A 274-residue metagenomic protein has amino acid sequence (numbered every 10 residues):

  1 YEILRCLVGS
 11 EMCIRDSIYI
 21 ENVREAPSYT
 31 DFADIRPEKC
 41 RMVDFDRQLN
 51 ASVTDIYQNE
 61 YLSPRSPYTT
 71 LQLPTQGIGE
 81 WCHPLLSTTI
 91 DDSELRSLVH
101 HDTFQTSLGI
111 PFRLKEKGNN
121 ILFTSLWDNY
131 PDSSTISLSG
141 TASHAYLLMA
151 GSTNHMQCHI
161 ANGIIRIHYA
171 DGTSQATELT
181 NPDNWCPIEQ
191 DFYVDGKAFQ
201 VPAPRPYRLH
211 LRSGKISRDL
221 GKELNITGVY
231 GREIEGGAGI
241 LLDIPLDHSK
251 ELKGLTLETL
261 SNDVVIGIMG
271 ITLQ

Functional and structural regions predicted by a protein language model:
Y1-S10, I14: Single conserved hydrophobic/aromatic residue that forms the stacking wall/gate of nucleotide- or nucleobase-binding
I18-Q274: N-terminal/edge-of-domain interface segments
